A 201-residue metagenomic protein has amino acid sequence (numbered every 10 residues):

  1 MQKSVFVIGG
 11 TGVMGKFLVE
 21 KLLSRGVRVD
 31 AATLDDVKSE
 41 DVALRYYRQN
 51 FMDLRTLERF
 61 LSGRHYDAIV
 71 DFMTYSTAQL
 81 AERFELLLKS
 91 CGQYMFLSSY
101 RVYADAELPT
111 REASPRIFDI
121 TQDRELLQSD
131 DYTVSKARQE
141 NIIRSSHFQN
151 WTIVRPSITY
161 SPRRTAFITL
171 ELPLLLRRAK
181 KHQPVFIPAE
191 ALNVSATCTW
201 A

Functional and structural regions predicted by a protein language model:
S4-R25: N-terminal Rossmann NAD(P)H-binding glycine-rich loop of SDR-like oxidoreductase domains
I8, A32, F72, L97-S99 (+1 more regions): SDR active-site strand-loop-helix element
R28-L34: Conserved glycine-rich Rossmann-like NAD(P)H-binding loop of the short-chain dehydrogenase/reductase
K38-E40, R45-C91, F96, V102-A104: NAD(P)H-binding glycine-rich loop region in Rossmannoid oxidoreductase-like domains and their noncatalytic homologs
E82-A137, S145-S146, T152: Conserved Rossmann-fold NAD(P)-dependent oxidoreductase catalytic core, especially the SDR/UDP-sugar
E140-T165: Conserved beta-loop-beta element that borders a ligand/cofactor-binding pocket
R177-C198: A conserved pocket-lining segment of Rossmann-fold NAD(P)-dependent short-chain dehydrogenase/reductase
